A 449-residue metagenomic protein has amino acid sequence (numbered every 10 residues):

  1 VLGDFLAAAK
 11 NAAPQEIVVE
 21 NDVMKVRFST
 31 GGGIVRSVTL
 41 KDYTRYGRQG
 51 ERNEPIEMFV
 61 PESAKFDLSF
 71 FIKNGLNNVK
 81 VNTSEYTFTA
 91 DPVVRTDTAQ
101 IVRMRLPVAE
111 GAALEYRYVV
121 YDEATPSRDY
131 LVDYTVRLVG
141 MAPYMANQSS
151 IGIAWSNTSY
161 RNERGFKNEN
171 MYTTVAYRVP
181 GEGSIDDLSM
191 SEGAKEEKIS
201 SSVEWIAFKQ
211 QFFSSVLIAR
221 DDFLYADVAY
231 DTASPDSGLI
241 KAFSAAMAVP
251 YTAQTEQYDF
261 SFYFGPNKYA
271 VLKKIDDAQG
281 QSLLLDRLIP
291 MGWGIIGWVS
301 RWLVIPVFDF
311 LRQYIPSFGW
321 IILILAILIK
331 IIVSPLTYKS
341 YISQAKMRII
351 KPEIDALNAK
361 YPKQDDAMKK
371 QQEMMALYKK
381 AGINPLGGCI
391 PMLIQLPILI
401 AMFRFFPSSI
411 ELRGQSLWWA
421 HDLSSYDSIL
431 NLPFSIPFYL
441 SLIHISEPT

Functional and structural regions predicted by a protein language model:
V1-G3, A7-L285: Soluble non-transmembrane domains of integral membrane proteins
F28, V136, K330, I354 (+2 more regions): Residue-level signature of catalytic and energy-coupling elements of molecular machines, predominantly ATP/GTP-dependent
G265-F318, Q415-L442: Interfacial loop/helix-cap signal at membrane boundaries in integral membrane proteins
V307-R312, F318-K339, K346: Phosphate-binding glycine-rich loops and their immediate beta-loop-alpha structural context
R312, P397-W418, D422: Juxtamembrane "helix exit" motif at the C-terminal ends of alpha-helical transmembrane segments in multi-pass membrane
W320-I329, P385, M392-F406, S446: Hydrophobic alpha-helical transmembrane segments of multi-pass integral membrane proteins
I331-I400: Membrane-interface amphipathic helices and adjacent TM-edge segments
I443-T449: Residue-level detector of conserved catalytic or cofactor/ligand-binding positions in enzyme active sites
